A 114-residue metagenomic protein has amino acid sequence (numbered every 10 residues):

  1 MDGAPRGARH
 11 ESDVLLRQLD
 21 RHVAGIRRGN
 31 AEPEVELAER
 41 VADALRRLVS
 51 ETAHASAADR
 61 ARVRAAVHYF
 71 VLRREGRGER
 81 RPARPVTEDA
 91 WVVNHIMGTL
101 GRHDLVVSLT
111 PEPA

Functional and structural regions predicted by a protein language model:
M1-V63, W91-A114: Terminal, membrane-proximal amphipathic helices and intrinsically disordered targeting/regulatory segments
A61-V92: Membrane-inserting effector segments that mediate pore formation, membrane fusion, or transient membrane insertion
